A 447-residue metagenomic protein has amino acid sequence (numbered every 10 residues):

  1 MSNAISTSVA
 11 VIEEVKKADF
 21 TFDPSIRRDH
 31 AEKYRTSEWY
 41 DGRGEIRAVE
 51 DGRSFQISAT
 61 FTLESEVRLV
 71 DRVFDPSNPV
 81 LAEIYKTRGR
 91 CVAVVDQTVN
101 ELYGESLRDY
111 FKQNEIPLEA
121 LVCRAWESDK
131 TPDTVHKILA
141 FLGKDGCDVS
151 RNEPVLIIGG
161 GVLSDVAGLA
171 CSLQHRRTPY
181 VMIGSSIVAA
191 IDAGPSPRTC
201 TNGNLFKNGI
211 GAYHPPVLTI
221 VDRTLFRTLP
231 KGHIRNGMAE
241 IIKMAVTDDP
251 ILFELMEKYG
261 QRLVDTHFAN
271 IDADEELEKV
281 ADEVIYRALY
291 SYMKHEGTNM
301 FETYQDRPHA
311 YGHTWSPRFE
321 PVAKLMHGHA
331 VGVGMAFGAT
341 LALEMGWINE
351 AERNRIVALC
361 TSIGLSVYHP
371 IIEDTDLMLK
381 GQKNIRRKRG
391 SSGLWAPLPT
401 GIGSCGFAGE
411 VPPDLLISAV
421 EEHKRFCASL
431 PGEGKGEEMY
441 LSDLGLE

Functional and structural regions predicted by a protein language model:
S2-P154: ATP/NTP phosphate-donor binding region
V11-G42, D51-Q56, A239-I242, I348-E447: C-terminal charged capping/lid subdomain of soluble metabolic enzymes
V94, E119-L121, L156, V181-I183 (+1 more regions): Hydrophobic/aromatic beta-strand patches that form the interior of the parallel beta-sheet core in alpha/beta enzyme
D145-S185: A short, small-residue-rich loop immediately preceding and capping a beta-strand
L169-D265: A glycine/threonine-rich phosphate-anchoring loop and its flanking beta-alpha core in nucleotide/phosphate-binding
L218, T224-L225, K231, A239-I251 (+9 more regions): Generic secondary-structure signature for well-ordered alpha-helical cores
V264-L377: Active-site segments that bind and position negatively charged phosphate/pyrophosphate groups
